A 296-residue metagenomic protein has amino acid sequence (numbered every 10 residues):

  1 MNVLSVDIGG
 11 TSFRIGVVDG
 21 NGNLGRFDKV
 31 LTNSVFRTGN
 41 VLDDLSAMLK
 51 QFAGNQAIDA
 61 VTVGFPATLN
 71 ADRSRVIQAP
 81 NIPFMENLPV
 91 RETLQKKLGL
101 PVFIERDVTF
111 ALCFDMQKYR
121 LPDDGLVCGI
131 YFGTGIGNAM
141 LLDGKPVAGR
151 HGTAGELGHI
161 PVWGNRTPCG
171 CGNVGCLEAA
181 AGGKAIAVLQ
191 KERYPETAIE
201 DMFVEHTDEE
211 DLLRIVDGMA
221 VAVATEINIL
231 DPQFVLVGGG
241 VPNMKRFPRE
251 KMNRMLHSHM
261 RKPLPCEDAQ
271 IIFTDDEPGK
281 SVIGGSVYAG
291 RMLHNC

Functional and structural regions predicted by a protein language model:
M1-A60, N70-R75, E92-L100, M116-D124 (+2 more regions): ATP-binding/phosphotransfer module of carbohydrate and carboxylate kinases, centering on a glycine-rich
F27-V30, P80, R150: Short hydrophobic alpha-helix segments
T32-N33, F84, T153-E156: A short acidic/small-residue loop/turn micro-motif
S74-N87: A charged helix-plus-loop insertion that forms the helical arch/lid used to bind and gate nucleic-acid substrates
V102-D107: General beta-strand structural signal in soluble alpha/beta enzymes
L112: Anionic-ligand binding patches
D123-A180: Glycine-rich phosphate-binding loop of actin/hexokinase-like ATP-binding domains
